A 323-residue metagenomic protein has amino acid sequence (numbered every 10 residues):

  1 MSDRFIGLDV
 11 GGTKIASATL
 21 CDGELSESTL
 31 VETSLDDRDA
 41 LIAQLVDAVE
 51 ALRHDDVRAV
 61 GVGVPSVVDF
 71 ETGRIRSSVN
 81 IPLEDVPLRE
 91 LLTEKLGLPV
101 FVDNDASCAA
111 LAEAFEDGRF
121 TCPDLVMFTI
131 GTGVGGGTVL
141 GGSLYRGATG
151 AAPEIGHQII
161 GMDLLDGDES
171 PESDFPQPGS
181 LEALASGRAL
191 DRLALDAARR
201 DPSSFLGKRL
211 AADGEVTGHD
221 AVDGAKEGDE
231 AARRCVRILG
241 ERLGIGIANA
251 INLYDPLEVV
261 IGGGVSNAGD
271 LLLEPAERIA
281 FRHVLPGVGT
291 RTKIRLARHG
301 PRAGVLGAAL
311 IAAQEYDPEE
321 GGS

Functional and structural regions predicted by a protein language model:
M1-A59, D69-T72, R89-V100, A112-P123 (+1 more regions): ATP-binding/phosphotransfer module of carbohydrate and carboxylate kinases, centering on a glycine-rich
R4, A16, V64, V126 (+1 more regions): Conserved beta-strand and immediately adjacent loop positions that scaffold enzyme active sites
C21, V64, E71, L140-G141: A cytosolic small-molecule/anion-sensing beta-strand core signal
T29-V31, V79, A148: Short hydrophobic alpha-helix segments
G73-E84: A charged helix-plus-loop insertion that forms the helical arch/lid used to bind and gate nucleic-acid substrates
V102-A106: Short loop/edge segments at beta-strand edges and connector loops that shape dinucleotide/nucleotide cofactor-binding
A109: Proteins enriched for Cys/Gly/acidic motifs involved in redox and nucleic-acid/cofactor modification
C122-L184: Glycine-rich phosphate-binding loop of actin/hexokinase-like ATP-binding domains
